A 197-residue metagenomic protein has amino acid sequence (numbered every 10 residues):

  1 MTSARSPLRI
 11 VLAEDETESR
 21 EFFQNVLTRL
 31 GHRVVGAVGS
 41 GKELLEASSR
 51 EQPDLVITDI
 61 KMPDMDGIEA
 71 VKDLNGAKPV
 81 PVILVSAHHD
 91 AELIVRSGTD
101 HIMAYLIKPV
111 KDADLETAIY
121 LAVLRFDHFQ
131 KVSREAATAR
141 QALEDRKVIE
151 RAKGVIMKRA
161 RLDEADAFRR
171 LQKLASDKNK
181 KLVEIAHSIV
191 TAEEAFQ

Functional and structural regions predicted by a protein language model:
E16-G39: Two-component/phosphorelay signaling modules centered on CheY-like receiver
E21, E69, H89-Y105: Alpha4 helix (beta4-alpha4-beta5 surface) of REC/receiver domains from two-component response regulators
S40, D66-E69: Acidic catalytic/metal-coordinating carboxylates
R50-I57: Active-site beta3 strand of CheY-like receiver
D59, S86: Active-site residues of response regulator receiver
M62: Receiver (REC) domain active-site loop signature in two-component systems and cognate sites in sensor histidine kinases
E92, V110-L121: C-terminal output helix
D127-H128, R134-Q197: C-terminal output/effector regions of signal-responsive regulators
